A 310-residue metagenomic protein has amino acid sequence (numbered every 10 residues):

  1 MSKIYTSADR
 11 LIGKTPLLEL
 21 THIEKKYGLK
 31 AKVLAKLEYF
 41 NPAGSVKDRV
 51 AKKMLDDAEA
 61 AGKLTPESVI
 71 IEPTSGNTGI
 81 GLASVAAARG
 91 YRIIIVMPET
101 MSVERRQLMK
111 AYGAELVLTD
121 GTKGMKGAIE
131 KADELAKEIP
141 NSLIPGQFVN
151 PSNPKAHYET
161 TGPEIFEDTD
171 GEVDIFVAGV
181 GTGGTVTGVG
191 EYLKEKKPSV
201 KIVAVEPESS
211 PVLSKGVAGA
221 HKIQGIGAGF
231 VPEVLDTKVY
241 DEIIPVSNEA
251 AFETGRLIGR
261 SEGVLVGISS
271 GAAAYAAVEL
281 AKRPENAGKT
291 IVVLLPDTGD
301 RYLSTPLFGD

Functional and structural regions predicted by a protein language model:
M1-D310: PLP-dependent amino-acid enzyme catalytic core
